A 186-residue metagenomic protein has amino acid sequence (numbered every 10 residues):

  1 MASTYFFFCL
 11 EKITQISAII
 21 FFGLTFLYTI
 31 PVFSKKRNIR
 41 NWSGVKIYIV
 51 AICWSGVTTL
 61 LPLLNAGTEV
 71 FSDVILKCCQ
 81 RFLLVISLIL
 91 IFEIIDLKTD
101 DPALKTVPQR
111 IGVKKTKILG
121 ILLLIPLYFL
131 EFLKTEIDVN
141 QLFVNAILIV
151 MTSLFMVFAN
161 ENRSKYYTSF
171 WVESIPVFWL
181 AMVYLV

Functional and structural regions predicted by a protein language model:
M1, F82, I86-L124: Solvent-exposed interhelical
M1, S43-L61, Q109-K117, L122 (+1 more regions): Small-residue-rich segments of transmembrane alpha-helices in multi-pass membrane proteins, especially helix faces
M1-N65: Intramembrane alpha-helical segments
S3-S17, G56-C79, L130-Q141, Y184-V186: Helix-coil boundary and interhelical linker segments in multi-pass alpha-helical membrane proteins
F7-T14, K36-W42, T68-D73, P108 (+2 more regions): Membrane-interface helix-boundary motifs at transmembrane edges
Q15-T25, K77-F82, L142-M151: Hydrophobic core segments of alpha-helical transmembrane domains in multi-pass membrane proteins
L27-R40, K46, E93-I94, K98-D101 (+1 more regions): C-terminal ends of transmembrane helices
N145-V186: Extended hydrophobic alpha-helices typical of membrane-associated regions
